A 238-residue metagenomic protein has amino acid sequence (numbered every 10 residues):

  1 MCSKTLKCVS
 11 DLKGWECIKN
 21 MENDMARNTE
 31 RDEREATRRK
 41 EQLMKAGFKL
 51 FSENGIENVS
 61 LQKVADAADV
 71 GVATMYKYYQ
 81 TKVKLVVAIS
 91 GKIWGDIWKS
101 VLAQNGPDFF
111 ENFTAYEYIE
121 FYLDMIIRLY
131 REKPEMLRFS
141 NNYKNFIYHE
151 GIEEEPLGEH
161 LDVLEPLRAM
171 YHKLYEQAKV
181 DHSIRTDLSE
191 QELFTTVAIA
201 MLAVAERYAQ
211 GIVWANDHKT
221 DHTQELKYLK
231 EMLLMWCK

Functional and structural regions predicted by a protein language model:
M1-R27, M125-R128, A169, K173-D181 (+1 more regions): C-terminal peripheral helix-coil segments that are non-catalytic and often amphipathic
D32, R39-Q42, A46: N-terminal positioning helix adjacent to the helix-turn-helix/winged-helix DNA-binding module
R39, K82, I89, I93 (+9 more regions): Hydrophobic/aromatic residues within well-ordered alpha-helical segments
Q42, L50-A88, K92: Helix-turn-helix
A46-L50, A200: Short amphipathic alpha-helical elements of helix-turn-helix/winged-helix folds
A88, L102-E135, E190-V197, L226: Hydrophobic alpha-helical connector segments
L102, E117, F139, G151-S183 (+2 more regions): Amphipathic alpha-helical packing segments from all-alpha helical-bundle domains
M125, L129-E155, E206-Q210: Amphipathic alpha-helical segments used for helix-helix packing
